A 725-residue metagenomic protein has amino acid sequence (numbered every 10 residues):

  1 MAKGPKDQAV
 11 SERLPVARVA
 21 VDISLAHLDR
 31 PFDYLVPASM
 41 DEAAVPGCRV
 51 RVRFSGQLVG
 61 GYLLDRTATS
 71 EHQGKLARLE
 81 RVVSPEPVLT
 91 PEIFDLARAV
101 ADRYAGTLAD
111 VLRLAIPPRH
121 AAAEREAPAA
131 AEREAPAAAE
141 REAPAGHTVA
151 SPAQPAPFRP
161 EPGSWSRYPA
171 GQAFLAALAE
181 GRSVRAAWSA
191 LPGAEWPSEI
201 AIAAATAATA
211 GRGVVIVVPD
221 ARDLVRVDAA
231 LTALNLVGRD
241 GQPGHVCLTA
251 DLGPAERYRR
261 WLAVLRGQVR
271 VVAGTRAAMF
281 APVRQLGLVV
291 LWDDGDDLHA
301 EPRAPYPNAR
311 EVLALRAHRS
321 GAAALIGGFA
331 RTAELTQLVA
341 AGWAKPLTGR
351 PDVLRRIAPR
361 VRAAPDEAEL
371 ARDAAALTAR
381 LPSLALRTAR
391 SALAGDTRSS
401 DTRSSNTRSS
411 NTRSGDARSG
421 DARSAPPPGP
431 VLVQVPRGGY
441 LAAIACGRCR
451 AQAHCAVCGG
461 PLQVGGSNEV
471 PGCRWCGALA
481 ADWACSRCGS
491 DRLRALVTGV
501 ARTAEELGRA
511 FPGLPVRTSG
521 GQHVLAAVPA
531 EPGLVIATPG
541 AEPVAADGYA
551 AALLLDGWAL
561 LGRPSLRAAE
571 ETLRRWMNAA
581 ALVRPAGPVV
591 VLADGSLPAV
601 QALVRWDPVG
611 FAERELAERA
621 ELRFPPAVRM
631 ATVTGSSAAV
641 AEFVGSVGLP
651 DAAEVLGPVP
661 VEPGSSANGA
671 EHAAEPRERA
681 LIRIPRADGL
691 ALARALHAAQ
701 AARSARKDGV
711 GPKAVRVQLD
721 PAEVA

Functional and structural regions predicted by a protein language model:
M1-A379, S383, R390-D401, S405-N406 (+9 more regions): Accessory, non-ATPase domains that flank or precede helicase/AAA+ motor cores in DNA-metabolism machines
A2, K6-A9, P46-R49, R331 (+6 more regions): C-terminal helicase module of SF1/SF2 nucleic-acid helicases/translocases
K75-E86, A371, S486-L493, D556-R563 (+1 more regions): Short hinge/gating elements
N235-L252, A456-V457, P512-Q522, A653-L656: Conserved RecA-like helicase motor-core motifs
A277-A278, G295-D296, R437-Y440, G540-E542 (+2 more regions): Short glycine-rich anion-binding loops that position phosphate/pyrophosphate groups of nucleotides and phosphorylated
A300-A304, A445-C446, P564-R567: Short, solvent-exposed loop/turn segments at secondary-structure boundaries
T388-R403, R408, R413-R509: Cys/His-rich short segments
